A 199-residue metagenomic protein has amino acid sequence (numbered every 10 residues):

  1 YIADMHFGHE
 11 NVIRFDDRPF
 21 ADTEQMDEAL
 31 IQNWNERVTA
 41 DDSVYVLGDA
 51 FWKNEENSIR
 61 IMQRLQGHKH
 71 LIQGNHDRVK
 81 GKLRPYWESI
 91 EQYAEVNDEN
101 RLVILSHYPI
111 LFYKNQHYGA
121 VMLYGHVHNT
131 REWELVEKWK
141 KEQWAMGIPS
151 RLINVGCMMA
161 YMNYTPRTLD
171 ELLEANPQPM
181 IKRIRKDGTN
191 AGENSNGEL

Functional and structural regions predicted by a protein language model:
Y1-S58, P149-R151, V155-A160, G192 (+1 more regions): N-terminal active-site segment of His-dependent metallophosphoesterases
I2-A3, V44-D49, K69-N75, L105-S106 (+2 more regions): Active-site neighborhood of phospho(di)ester-bond hydrolases with catalytic His/Asp-centered motifs
F7, W52, D77, I110 (+1 more regions): Short, glycine/acidic-enriched loop or turn micro-motifs at the edges of active sites
D22-R37, G67-R84, R151-P177: A short, conserved beta-to-alpha structural element at the edge of catalytic cores that scaffolds binding
W34-E36, R60-R64, E95-N97: Short, conserved, surface-exposed binding loops centered on an aromatic residue
D41, Q66-H68, N100, Y118-G119: A general structural motif
L47-L65, Q73, R78-Q92, K114-H117 (+1 more regions): Metal-dependent catalytic neighborhoods of phosphoester/phosphodiester hydrolases
P85-R183, D187-G188: Conserved beta-sheet core of the metallophosphoesterase superfamily
